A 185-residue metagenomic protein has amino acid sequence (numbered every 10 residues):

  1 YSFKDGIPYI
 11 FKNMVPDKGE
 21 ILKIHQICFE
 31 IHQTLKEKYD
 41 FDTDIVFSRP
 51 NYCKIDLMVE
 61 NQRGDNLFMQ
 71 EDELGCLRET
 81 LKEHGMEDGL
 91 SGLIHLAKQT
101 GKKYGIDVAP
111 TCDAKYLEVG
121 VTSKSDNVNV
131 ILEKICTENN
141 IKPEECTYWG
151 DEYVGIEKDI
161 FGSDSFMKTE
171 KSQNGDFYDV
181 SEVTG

Functional and structural regions predicted by a protein language model:
Y1-R49: Active-site phosphate-binding/coordination module
P16-D17, K142, G185: Helix N-terminus capping/helix-initiation residues
C28, H32, A97, D164-M167: Short amphipathic alpha-helical segments and helix-helix/interface helices
F41-T147, E152-D159, M167-E170: Conserved acidic, metal-coordinating active-site core of Asp-based, Mg2+-dependent phosphoryl-transfer enzymes
S163-G185: Asp-based, Mg2+/Mn2+-dependent phosphohydrolase catalytic module
